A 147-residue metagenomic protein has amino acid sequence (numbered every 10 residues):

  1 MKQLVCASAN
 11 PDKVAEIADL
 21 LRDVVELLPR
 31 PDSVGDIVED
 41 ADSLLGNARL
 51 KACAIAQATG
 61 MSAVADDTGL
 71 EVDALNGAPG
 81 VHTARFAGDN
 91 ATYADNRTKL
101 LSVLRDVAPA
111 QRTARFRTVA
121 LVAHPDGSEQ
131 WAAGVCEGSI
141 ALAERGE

Functional and structural regions predicted by a protein language model:
K2-V5, P11-E147: Anionic-ligand binding patches
